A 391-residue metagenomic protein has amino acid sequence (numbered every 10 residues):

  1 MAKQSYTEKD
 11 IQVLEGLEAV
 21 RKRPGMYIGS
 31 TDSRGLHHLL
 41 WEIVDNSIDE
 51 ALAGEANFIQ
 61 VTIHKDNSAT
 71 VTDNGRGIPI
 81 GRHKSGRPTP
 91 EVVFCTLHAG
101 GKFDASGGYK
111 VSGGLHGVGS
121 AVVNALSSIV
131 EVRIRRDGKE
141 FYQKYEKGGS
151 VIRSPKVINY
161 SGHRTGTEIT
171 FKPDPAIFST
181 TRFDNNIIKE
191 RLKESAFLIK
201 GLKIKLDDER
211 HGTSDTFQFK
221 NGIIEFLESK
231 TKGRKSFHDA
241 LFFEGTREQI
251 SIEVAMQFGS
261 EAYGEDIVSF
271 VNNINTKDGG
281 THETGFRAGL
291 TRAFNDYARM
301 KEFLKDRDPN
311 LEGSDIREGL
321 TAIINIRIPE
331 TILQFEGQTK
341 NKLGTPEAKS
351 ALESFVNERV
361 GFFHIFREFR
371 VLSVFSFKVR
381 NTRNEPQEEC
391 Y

Functional and structural regions predicted by a protein language model:
M1-W41, V92-F94: Bergerat-fold GHKL ATPase/HATPase_c domain
A2-K9, N67-T89, G100-S229: GHKL-type ATPase core
R34-N57, G119-N124: Conserved ATP-binding N-box helix of the HATPase_c
I43-A56, S68-N74, I78, N384-Y391: Core mixed alpha/beta domains of very large multi-subunit molecular machines
N57-I63: A conserved short beta-strand within the histidine kinase catalytic ATPase domain
R76-P79, H83-G100, K144-S161, F183-E190 (+2 more regions): Extended active-site and interfacial segments that coordinate phosphate-rich ligands in large catalytic machineries
R153, N186, K193-S195, G201 (+2 more regions): GHKL/Histidine-kinase-like ATPase module
G313-V379, R383: Extended, well-ordered alpha-helical scaffold/bundle regions in very large, multi-domain proteins
